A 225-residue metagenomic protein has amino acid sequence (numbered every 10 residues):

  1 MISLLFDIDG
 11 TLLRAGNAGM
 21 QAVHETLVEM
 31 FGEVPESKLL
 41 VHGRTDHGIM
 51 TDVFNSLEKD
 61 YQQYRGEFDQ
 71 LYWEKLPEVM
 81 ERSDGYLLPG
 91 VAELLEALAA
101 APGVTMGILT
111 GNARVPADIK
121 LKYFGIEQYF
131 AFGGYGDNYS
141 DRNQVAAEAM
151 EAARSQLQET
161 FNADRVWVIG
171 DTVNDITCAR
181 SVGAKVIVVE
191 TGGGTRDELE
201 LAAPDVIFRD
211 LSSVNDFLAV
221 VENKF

Functional and structural regions predicted by a protein language model:
I2-F6, L12-E93: N-terminal helical cap/lid subdomain that shapes the substrate entry/recognition surface in HAD-like hydrolases
T11, L94-K122, G134-S140, A146: Substrate-recognition element of Asp-dependent hydrolases with the DxDx(T/V) motif
K38-H42, R65-G66, E127-S140: A short, structured active-site edge motif that brings together acidic residues
L95-A100, M150, I176-S181: Surface-exposed amphipathic alpha-helices with a cationic face
G134, V206-L211: Short acidic-hydrophobic, aromatic-tinged amphipathic segments that line or gate anion-handling sites
A147-I176: Conserved Lys-Pro-Asp/Glu-containing loop-to-beta segment of HAD-superfamily phosphomonoesterases, centered on
V168-V206: Acidic, Mg2+-coordinating phosphoryl-transfer loop and its flanking beta/alpha structural elements, shared across
V214-K224: Short amphipathic alpha-helix with an adjacent loop that forms part of the alpha/beta core around
